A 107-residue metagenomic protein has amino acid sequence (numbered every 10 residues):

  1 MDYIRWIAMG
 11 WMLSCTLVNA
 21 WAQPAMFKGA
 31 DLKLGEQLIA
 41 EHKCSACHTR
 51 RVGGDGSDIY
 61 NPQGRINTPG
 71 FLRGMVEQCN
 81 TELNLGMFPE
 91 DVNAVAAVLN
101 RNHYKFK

Functional and structural regions predicted by a protein language model:
M1-G29, F106-K107: N-terminal export/targeting leaders of redox proteins
N19-I39, T81-N84: Electrostatic cytochrome c docking/interface patches
G29, I66, G70, G86-E90: Soluble non-cytosolic domains of exported or imported proteins
L32-Q37, S45-T81: Gly/Gly-Pro-rich "capping" loops immediately C-terminal to redox-active cysteine motifs in periplasmic/lumenal
H42: Cys/His-enriched microdomains
L85-K107: C-terminal capping alpha-helices of c-type cytochrome domains
